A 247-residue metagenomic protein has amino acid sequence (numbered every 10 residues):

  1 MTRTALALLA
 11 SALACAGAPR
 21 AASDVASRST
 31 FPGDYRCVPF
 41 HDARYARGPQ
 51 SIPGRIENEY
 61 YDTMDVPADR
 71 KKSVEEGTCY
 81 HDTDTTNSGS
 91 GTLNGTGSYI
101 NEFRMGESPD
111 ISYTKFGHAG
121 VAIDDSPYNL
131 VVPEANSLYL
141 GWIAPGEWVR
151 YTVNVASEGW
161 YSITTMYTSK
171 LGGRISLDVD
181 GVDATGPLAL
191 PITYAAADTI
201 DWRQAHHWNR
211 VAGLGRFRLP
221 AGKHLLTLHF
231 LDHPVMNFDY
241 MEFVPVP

Functional and structural regions predicted by a protein language model:
M1-L6: Bacterial N-terminal signal peptides that target proteins for export
D24-P247: Extracytoplasmic
